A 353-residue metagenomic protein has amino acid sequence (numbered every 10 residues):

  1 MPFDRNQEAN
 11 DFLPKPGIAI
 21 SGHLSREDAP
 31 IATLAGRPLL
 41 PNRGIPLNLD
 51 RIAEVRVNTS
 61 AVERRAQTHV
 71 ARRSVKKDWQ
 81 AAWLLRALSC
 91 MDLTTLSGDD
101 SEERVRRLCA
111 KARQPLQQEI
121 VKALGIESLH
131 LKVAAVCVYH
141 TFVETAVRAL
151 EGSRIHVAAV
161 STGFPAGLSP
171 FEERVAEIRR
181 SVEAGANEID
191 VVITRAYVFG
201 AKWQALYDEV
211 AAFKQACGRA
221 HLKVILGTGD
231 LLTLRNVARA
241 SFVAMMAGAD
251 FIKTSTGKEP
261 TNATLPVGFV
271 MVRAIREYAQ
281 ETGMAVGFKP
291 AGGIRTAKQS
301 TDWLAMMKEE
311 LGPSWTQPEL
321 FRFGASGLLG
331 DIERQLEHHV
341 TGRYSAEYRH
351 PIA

Functional and structural regions predicted by a protein language model:
P2-T162: N-terminal capping/small domains of soluble enzymes
A81-A82, R86, S101-L131, T141-F288 (+2 more regions): Alpha/beta enzyme core
A291: Terminal helix/beta-alpha structural elements that buttress the NAD(P)+-binding lobe
I294: Short donor-sugar binding/catalytic loops of nucleotide-sugar-dependent glycosyltransferases, especially enzymes
G327-G330: Short, flexible loop segments at boundaries between secondary-structure elements
